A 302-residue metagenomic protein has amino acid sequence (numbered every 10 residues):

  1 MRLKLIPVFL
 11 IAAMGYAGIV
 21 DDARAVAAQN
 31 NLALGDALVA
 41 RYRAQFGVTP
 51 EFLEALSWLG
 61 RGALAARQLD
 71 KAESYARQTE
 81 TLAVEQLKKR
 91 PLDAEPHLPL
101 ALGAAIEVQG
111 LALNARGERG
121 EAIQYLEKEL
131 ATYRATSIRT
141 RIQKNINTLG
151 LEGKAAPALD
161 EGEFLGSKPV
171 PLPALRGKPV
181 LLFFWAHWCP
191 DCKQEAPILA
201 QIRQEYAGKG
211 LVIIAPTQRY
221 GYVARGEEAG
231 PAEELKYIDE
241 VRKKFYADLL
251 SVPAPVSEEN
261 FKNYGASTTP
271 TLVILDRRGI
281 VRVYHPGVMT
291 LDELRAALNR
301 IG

Functional and structural regions predicted by a protein language model:
R43-F52, L82-P99: Flexible helix-coil transition and linker loops at the boundaries of alpha-helical arrays
G120-G162, P173-R176: N-proximal helix/coil linker or "cap" segments that precede and/or mark the start of modular domains
P169-K193, L199, I213-I214: Short active-site neighborhood of thiol/selenol oxidoreductases, capturing the structured segment around
Q194-F245, P253-K262: Structural microenvironment flanking redox-active thiols in thiol-disulfide oxidoreductases
K244-N299: Thiol/disulfide oxidoreductase modules built on the thioredoxin-like
